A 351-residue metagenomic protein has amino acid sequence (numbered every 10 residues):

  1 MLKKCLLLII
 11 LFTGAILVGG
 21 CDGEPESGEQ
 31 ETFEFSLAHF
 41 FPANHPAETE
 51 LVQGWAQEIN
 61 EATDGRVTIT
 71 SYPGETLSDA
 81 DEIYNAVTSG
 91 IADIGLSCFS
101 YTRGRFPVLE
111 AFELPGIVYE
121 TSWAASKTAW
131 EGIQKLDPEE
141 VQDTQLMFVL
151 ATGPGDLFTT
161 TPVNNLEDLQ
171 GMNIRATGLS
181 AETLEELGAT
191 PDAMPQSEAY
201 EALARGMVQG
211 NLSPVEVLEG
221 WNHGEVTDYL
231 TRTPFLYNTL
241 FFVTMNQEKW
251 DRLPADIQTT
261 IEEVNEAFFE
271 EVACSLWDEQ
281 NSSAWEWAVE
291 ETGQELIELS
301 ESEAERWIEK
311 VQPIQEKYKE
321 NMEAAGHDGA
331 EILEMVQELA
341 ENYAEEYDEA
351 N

Functional and structural regions predicted by a protein language model:
M1-C5: Positively charged n-region of N-terminal signal peptides that target proteins for export
F12-T13: Repetitive helical segments and hydrophobic/amphipathic motifs
L17-G20: C-terminal motif of bacterial Sec signal peptides marking the signal peptidase cleavage site
D22-Y119, W123, E139-N351: N-terminal secretory/targeting leader peptides
A124-E139: Signature of the catalytic double-stranded beta-helix
